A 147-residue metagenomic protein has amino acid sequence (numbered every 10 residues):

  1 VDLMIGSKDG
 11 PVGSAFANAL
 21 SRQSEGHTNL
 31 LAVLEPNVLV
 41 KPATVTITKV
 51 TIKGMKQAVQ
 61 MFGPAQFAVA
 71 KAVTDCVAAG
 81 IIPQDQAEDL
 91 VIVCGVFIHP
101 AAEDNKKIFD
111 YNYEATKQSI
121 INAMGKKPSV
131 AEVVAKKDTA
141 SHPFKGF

Functional and structural regions predicted by a protein language model:
V1-F147: Accessory interaction regions appended to the cores of large information-processing enzymes
